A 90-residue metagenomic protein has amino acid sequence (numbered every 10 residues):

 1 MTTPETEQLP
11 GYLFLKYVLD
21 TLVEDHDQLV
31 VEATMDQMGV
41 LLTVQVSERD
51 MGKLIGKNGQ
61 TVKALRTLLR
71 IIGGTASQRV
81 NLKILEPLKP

Functional and structural regions predicted by a protein language model:
M1-D50, A64, L68-P90: RNA-contacting regions in translation and RNA-metabolism proteins, encompassing KH/S1 modules where present
K53: A short macromolecule-binding patch
